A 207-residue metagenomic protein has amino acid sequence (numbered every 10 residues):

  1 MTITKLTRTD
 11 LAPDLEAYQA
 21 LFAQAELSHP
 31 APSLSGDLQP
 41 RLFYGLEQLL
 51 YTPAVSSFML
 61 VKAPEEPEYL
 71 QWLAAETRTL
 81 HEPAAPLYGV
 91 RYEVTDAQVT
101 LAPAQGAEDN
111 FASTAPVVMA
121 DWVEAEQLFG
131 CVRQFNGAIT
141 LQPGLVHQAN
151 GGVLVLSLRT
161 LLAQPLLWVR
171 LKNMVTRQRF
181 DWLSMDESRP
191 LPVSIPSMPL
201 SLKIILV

Functional and structural regions predicted by a protein language model:
M1-V207: Conserved ASCE/P-loop NTPase catalytic core
